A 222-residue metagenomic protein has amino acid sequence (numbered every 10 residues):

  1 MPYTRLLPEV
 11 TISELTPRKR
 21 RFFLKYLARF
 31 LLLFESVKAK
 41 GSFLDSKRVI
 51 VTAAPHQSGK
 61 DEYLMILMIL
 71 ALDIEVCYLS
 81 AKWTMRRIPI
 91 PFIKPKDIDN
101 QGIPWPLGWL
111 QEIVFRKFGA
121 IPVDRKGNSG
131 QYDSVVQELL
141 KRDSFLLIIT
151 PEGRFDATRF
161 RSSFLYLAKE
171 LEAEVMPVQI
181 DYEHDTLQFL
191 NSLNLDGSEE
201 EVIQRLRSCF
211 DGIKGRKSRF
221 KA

Functional and structural regions predicted by a protein language model:
M1-R5: N-terminal, positively charged/glycine-rich alpha-helical extensions of SAM-dependent methyltransferases
L6-L24: Helix-enriched interaction subdomains in cytosolic or periplasmic regions, typified by TIR/SEFIR signaling/NADase cores
L27-A28: Short hydrophobic alpha-helical transmembrane segments
F34-C209: Soluble catalytic domains of membrane acyltransferases
Q204-A222: A charged, well-structured terminal subsegment
